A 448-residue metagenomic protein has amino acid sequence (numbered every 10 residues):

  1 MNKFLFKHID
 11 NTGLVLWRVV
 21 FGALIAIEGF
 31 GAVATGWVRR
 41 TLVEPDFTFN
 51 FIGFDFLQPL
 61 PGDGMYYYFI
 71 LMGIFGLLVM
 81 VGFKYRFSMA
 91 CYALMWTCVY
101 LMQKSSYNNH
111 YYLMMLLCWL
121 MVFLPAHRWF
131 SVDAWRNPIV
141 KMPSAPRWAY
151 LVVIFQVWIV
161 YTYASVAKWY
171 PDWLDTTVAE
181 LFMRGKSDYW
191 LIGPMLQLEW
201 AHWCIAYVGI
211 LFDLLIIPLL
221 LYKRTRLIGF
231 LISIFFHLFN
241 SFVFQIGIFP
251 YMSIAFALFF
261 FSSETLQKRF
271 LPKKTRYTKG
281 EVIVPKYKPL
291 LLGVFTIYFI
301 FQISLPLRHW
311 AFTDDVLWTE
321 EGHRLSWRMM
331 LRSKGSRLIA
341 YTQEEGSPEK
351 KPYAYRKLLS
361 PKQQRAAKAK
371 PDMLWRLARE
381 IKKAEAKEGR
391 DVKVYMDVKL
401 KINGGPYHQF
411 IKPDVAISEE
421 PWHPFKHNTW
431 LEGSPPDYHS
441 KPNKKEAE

Functional and structural regions predicted by a protein language model:
M1-E448: Alpha-helical membrane-anchoring segments
